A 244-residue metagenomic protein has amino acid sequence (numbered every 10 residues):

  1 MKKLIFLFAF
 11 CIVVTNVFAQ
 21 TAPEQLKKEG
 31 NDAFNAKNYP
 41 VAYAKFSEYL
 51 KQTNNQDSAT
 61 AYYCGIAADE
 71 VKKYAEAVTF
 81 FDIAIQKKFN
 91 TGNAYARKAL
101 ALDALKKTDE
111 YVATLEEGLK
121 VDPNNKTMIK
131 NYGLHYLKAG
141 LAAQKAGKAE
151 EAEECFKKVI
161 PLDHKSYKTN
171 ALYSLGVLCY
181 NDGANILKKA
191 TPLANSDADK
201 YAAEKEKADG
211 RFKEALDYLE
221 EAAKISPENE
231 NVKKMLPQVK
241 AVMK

Functional and structural regions predicted by a protein language model:
K2, F18-Y62, E70, T79 (+1 more regions): N-terminal leader/linker segments that initiate helical-solenoid repeat arrays
E24, S58-A59, N93, T127 (+3 more regions): Start-of-helix register in tetratricopeptide repeats
N35-A36, I66-V71, I83, A104-L105 (+7 more regions): Register position in tetratricopeptide repeats
E48-Q52, D82-Q86, L100, E117-K120 (+3 more regions): Conserved structural position within tetratricopeptide repeats
N54-N55, F89, P123, H164-S166 (+1 more regions): Short coil turns that delineate tetratricopeptide repeat
A59-I66, E70, A94-R97, N131 (+5 more regions): Canonical tetratricopeptide repeat
K145, N181-Y218: Short coil/linker segments at helix-helix boundaries
